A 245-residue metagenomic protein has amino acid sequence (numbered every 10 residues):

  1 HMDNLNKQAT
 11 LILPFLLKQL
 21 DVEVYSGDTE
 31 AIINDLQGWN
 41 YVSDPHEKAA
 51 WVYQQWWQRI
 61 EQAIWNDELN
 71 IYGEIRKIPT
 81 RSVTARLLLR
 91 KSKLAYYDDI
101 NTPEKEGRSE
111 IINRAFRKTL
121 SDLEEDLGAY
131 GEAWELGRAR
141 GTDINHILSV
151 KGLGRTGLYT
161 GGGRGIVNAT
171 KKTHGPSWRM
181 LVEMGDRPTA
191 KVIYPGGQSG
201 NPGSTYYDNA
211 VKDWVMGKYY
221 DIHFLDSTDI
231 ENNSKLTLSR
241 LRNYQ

Functional and structural regions predicted by a protein language model:
H1-Q245: C-terminal/peripheral segments of proteins
